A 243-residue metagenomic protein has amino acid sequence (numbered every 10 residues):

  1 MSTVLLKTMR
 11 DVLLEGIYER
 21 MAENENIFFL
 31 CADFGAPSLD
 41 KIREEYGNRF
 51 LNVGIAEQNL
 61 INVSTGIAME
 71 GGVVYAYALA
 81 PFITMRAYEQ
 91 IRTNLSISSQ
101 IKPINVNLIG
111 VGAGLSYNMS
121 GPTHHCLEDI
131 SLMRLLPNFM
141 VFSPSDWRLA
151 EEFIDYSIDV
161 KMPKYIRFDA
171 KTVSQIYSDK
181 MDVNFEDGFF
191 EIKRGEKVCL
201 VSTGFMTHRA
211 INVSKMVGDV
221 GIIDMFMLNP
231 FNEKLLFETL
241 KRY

Functional and structural regions predicted by a protein language model:
M1-R167, T172, D182: Thiamine diphosphate
T8-R20, E152-M162, T172-M216, K234-F237: Glycine-/acidic-rich phosphate or pyrophosphate-binding loops and their flanking alpha/beta elements
F28, C199-V201, G221: Conserved beta-strand elements of the Class I
C31, S202-G204, D224-M227: Active-site proximal loops enriched in glycine and acidic residues that flank catalytic Cys/His/Asp and coordinate
G47-N48, R209-I223: Short helix-loop-beta junction
T84-M85, T207-H208, N229-P230: Loop/helix-junction capping segments adjacent to catalytic residues or to phosphate/diphosphate-binding pockets
Y88-E89, L127, A210-I211, E233-K234: Conserved strand-to-helix beginnings and helix N-cap segments that scaffold or border functional pockets
M216-R242: Generic long, charged, amphipathic alpha-helical segments
